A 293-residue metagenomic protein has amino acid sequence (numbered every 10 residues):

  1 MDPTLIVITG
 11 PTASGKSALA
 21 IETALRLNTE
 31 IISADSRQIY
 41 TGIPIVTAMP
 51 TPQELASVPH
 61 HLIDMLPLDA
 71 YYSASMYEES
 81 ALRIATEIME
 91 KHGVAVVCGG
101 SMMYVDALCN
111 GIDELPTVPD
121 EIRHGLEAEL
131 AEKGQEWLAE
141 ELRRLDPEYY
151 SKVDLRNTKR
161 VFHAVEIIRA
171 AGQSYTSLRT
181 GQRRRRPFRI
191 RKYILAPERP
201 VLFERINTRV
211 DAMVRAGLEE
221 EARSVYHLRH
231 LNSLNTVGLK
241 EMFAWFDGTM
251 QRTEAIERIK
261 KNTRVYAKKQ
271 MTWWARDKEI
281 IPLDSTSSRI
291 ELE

Functional and structural regions predicted by a protein language model:
M1-E293: Phosphate/pyrophosphate-binding catalytic cores of soluble transferases and nucleic-acid-acting enzymes
